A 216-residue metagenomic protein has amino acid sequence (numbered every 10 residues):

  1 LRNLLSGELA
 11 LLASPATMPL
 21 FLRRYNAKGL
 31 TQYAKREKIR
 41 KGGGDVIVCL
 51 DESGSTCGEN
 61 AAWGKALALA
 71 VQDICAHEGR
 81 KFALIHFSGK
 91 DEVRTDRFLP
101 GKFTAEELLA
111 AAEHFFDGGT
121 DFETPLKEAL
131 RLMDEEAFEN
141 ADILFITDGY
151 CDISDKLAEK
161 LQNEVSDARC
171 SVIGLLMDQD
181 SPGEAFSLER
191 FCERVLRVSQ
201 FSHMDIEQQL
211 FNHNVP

Functional and structural regions predicted by a protein language model:
L1-G44, V195, H203-F211: Acidic/polar low-complexity segments with low predicted structural confidence
R24-A27, D96-F103: An intrinsically disordered, low-complexity acidic/polar region
G42-L99, P125-L126, D142-I146, M177-Q179: Von Willebrand factor
A70-I74, E128-E135, K160-N163: A generic secondary-structure signal
E78-R80, E139, A168-S171: Loop/turn elements at helix/coil->beta-strand transitions in domains of secreted/extracellular proteins
E92-T95, F103-A141, C151-I153, L175-E184: Von Willebrand factor
E113-F116, T120, G149-S199: VWA/integrin I-like adhesion module and closely mimicked acidic/polar interface patches used
H213-V215: Conserved small helical "lid"/interfacial subdomain of P-loop NTPases
